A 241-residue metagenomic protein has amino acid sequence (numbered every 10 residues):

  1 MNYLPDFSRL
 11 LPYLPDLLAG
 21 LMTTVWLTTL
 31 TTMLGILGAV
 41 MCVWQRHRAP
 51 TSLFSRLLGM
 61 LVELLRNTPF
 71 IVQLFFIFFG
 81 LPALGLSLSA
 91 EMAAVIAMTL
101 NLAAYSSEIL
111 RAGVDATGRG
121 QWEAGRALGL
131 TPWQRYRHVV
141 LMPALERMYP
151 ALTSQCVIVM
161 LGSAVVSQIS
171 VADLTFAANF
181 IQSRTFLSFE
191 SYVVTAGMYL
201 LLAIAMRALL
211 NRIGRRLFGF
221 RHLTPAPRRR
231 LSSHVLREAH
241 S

Functional and structural regions predicted by a protein language model:
M1-S241: Transmembrane alpha-helices and adjacent helix-loop boundaries
